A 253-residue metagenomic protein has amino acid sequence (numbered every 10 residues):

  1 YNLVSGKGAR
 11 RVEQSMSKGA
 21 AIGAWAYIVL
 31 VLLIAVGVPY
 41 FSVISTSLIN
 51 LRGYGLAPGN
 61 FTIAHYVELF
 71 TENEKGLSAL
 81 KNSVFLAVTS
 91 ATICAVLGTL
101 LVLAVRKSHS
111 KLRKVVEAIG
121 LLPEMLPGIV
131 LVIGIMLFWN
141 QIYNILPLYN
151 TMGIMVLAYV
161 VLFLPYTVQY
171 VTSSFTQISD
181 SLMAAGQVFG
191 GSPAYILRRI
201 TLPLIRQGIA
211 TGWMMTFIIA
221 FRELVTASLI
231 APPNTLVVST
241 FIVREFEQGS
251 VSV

Functional and structural regions predicted by a protein language model:
Y1, S15-A21, S47-Y54, N60-K75 (+2 more regions): Interhelical loop and adjacent transmembrane-helix boundary motif in polytopic membrane transport permeases
Y1-L30, K111: Transmembrane alpha-helical segments of polytopic membrane transport and secretion proteins
Y1-N2, T89-G120, D180-L182, P193-I200: Transmembrane-helix boundary motif in ABC transporter permease subunits
G8-M16, I49-N60, E74-L77, S108 (+4 more regions): Membrane-interfacial helix termini and adjacent extracytoplasmic/periplasmic loops of multi-pass transporters
K18-Y27, L100-I135: Cytoplasmic-entry segments and transmembrane alpha-helices of multi-pass inner-membrane transporters
A26-L30, K75-A87, M125, G134-T167 (+2 more regions): Loop-to-helix entry region at the N-terminal start of transmembrane alpha-helices in multi-pass membrane transporters
Y27-F41, L122, V161, V168-V171 (+2 more regions): Transmembrane alpha-helices
A91-L103, I129, I133, L164-Y166 (+3 more regions): Hydrophobic positions within alpha-helical transmembrane segments of bacterial inner-membrane proteins
